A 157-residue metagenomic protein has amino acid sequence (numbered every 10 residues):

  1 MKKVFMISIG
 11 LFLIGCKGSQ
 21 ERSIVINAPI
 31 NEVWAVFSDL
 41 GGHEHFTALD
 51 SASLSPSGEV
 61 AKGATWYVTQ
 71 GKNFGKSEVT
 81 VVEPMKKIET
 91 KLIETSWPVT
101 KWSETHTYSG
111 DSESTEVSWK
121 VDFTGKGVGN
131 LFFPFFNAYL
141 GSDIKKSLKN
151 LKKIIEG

Functional and structural regions predicted by a protein language model:
V4-L13: Sec-dependent N-terminal signal peptides
I14-S55, K153: Hydrophobic ligand-binding cavity/cleft-lining segments
R22-I24, G75-V81, W102-G110: Hydrophobic/aromatic beta-strand elements that line small-molecule binding cavities or substrate pockets in beta-rich
P29, V36, I88, L140 (+1 more regions): Stable alpha-helical elements in mature extracytoplasmic
E32-F37, H43, W66, V79 (+3 more regions): Hydrophobic pocket/interface hotspot
S38-G42, P84, K145, K149-E156: Sec-exported extracytoplasmic/periplasmic mature domains
G41-F74, M85-K87: Short beta-edge strand/loop motif at the mouth of beta-sheet-based domains
I93-S142, K146, L151-K153: Beta-strand/loop substructures that line and gate deep hydrophobic ligand-binding cavities in soluble
